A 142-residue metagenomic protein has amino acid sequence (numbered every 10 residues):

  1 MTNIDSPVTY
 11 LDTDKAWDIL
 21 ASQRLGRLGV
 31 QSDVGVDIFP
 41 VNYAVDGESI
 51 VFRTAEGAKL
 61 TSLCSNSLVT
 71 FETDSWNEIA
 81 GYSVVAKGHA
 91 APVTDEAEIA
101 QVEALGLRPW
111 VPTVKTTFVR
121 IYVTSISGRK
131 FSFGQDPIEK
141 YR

Functional and structural regions predicted by a protein language model:
M1-A21, E139-Y141: Extreme N-terminal tail/first-helix region
L11-T13, T54-A58: Charged, amphipathic alpha-helical segments
Q23-A55, F71: Short beta-strand segments
V34, A58-L60, Q135: Short, surface-exposed beta-strand-loop junctions and turns on beta-sheet-rich folds
S49-V51, R120, S127: General beta-strand recognition
E56-V119, V123-S125: Short, structured beta-strand-loop surface elements
I99-V102, K130-G134: Short, charged, solvent-exposed linker or helix-capping segments at domain edges/interfaces that act as flexible hinges
S132-R142: Short, charged, intrinsically disordered terminal tails
